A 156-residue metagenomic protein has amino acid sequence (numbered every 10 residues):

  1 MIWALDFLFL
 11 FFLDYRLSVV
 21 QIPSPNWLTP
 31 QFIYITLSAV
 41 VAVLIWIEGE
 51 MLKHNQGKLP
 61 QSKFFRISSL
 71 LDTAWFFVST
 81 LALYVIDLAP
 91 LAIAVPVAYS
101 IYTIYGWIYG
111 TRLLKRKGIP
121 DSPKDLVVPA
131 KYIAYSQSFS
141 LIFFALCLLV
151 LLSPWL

Functional and structural regions predicted by a protein language model:
D6, D14-Y15: Intrinsic-disorder-associated, low-complexity terminal segments enriched in Asp/Asn/His/Tyr and depleted of Lys/Arg
I22-P30, V85-A92, L156: Membrane-helix interface and helix-disruption motif detector
Q31-H54: N-terminal signal-anchor/start-transfer transmembrane helix
G49-F65, L113-P129: Cytosolic, membrane-interface loops and tails of multi-pass inner-membrane proteins
S68-T80, S136-L148: Core segments of transmembrane alpha-helices that mediate helix-helix packing or line hydrophobic substrate/ligand
L83-L113: Short alpha-helical packing/oligomerization segments
C147-L156: Juxtamembrane boundary at the C-terminal end of a transmembrane helix
